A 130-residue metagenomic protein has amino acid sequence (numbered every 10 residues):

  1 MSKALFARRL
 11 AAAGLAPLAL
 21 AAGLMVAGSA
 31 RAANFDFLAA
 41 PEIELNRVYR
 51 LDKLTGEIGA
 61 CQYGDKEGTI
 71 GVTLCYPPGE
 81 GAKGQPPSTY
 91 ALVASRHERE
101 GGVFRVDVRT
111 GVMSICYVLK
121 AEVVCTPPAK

Functional and structural regions predicted by a protein language model:
S2-L18: Bacterial N-terminal signal peptides that target proteins for export
L20-M25: Hydrophobic alpha-helical membrane-insertion segments, chiefly the h-region of N-terminal signal peptides
A27-S29: N-terminal signal peptide c-region/cleavage motif recognized by signal peptidases
R31-E42, A82-H97: Beta-propeller blade-edge signature
A32-G71: N-terminal secretory signal peptides
N46-K53, E100-V108: Short beta-strand motif characteristic of blades in beta-propeller domains
G64-S88, V123: A low-complexity, Ser/Thr/Gly/Pro-enriched, surface-exposed linker/loop concept that marks segments flanking
T110, I115-K130: C-terminal partner/receptor-binding element of secreted or periplasmic proteins
